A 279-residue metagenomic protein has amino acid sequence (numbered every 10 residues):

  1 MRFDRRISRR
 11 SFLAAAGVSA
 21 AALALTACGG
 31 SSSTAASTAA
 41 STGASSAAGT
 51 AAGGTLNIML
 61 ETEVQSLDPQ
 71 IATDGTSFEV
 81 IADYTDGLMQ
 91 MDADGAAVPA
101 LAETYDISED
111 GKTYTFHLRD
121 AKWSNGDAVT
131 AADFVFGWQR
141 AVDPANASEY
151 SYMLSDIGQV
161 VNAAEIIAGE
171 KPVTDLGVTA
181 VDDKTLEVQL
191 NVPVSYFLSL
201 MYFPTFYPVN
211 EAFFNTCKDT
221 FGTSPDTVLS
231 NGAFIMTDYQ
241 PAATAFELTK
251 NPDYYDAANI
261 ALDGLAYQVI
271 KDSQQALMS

Functional and structural regions predicted by a protein language model:
M1-I7, S11-T26: N-terminal secretory signal peptides
C28-T38: Bacterial lipoprotein signal-peptidase II cleavage site
G53-T62, E103, T113-F116, F134-G137 (+4 more regions): Short, well-ordered beta-strand elements
M59-E109, L229: N-terminal lobe/hinge region of extracytoplasmic solute-binding protein
E103-M153, E187, S279: Aromatic- and charge-enriched surface segment that lines or borders ligand/interaction sites
D133-V135, N146-A212: Surface-exposed binding/hinge segments that line and control ligand-binding clefts or catalytic entry sites
P193-I260, G264: Gly/Pro-rich hinge or "lid" segments in bacterial periplasmic/extracellular proteins
Y267-M278: Short helix-initiation/N-cap motifs at beta->coil->alpha
